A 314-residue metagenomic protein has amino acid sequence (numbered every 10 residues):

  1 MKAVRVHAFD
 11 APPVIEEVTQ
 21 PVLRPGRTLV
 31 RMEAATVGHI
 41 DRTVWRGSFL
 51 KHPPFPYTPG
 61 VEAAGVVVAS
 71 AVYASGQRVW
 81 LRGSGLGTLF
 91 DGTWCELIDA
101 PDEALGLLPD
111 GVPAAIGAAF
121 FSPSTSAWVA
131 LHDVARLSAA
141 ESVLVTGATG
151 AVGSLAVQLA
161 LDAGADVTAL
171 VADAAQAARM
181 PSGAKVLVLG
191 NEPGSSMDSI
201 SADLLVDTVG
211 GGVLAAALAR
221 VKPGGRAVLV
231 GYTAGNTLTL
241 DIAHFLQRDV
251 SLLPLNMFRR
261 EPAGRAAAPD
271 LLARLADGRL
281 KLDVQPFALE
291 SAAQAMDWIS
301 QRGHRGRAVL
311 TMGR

Functional and structural regions predicted by a protein language model:
M1, A263-R314: C-terminal hydrophobic helical "lid"/dimerization subdomain of Rossmann-like NAD(P)H-dependent oxidoreductases
P21-V37, S48-L86: Glycine-rich beta-strand-centered segment in the early N-terminal region that forms part of a ligand/cofactor-binding
L81-G147: NAD(P)H dinucleotide-binding glycine-rich loop of Rossmann-like/cofactor-binding domains, especially the beta1-alpha1
A118-N191: Mid-domain Rossmann-like dinucleotide-binding core that forms the NAD(H)/NADP(H) cofactor-binding site
G147-A148, V209, Y232: NAD(P)H cofactor-binding loop motif with strongest signal on the N-terminal glycine-rich segment
A163, G212-R279, M312-R314: Glycine-rich phosphate-binding loop and adjacent beta-alpha segment of Rossmann(oid) nucleotide-cofactor-binding
E192-I200: Short amphipathic alpha-helix with an adjacent loop that forms part of the alpha/beta core around
L205-V206: N-terminal Rossmann-like NAD(P) cofactor-binding module of classical short-chain dehydrogenase/reductase
